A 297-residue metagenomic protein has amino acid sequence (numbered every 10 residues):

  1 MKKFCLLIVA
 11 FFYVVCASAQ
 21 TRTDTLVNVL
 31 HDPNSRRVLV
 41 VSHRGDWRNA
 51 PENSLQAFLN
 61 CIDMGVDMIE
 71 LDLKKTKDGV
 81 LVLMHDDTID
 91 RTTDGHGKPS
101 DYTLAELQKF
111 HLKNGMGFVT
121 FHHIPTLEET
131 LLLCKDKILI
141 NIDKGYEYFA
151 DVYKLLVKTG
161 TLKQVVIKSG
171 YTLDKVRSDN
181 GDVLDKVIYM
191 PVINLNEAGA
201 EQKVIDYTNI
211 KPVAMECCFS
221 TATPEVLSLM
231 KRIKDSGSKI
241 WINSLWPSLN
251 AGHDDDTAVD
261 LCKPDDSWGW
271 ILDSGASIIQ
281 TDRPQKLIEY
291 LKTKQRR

Functional and structural regions predicted by a protein language model:
M1-T23: Bacterial Sec-dependent N-terminal signal peptides
A19-R297: Phosphate-group recognition and catalysis centered on beta-loop-alpha active-site segments
